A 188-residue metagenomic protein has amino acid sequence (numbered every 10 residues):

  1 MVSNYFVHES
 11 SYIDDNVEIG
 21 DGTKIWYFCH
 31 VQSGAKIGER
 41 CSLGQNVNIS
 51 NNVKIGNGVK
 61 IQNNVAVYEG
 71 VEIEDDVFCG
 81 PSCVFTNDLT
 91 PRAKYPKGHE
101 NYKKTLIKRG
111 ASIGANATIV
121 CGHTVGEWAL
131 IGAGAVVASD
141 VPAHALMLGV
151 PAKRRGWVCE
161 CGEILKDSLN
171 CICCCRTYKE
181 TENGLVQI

Functional and structural regions predicted by a protein language model:
V2-S3, E9, D15-V17, I25-V125 (+2 more regions): Flexible, glycine/small-residue-enriched loop-and-beta-strand segment within the central core of proteins
G126-A129, P142-H144: Conserved catalytic segment of ABC-fold P-loop ATPases
A143-V150, G156-K166: Short, intrinsically disordered, charge-biased short linear motifs at domain edges
L169-T177: Cysteine-rich micro-motifs
T177-I188: Short metal-binding segments enriched for Cys and/or His
